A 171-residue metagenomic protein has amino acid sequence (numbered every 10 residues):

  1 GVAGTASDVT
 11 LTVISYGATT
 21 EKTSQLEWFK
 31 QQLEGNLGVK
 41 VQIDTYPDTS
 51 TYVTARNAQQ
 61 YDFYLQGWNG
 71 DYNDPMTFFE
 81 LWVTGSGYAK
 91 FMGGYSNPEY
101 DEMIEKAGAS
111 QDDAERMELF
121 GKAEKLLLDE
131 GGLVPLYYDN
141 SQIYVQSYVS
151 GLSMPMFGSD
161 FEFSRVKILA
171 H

Functional and structural regions predicted by a protein language model:
G1-G70, M92, S141: Ligand/substrate-recognition segments at binding pockets and active sites
G1-V9, T54-Q59, E80-A109, Y138-H171: Short, solvent-exposed loop/beta-turn-alpha elements that line the ligand-binding surface or hinge of extracytoplasmic
D8-T20, Q111-D129: Alpha-helical secondary-structure segments
T19, D48, D74, N97 (+1 more regions): Intrinsic-disorder/low-complexity, polar/charged segments
T23-L26, P75-F78, S147-Y148: Short, solvent-exposed loop/turn and secondary-structure capping segments
S24-Q31, G35, S50, T54 (+2 more regions): Solvent-exposed, polar/charged alpha-helical surfaces in well-ordered, non-transmembrane soluble domains, broadly
Y64, D129-L133: Secretory-pathway/luminal and periplasmic proteins that interact with or process carbohydrate-rich
